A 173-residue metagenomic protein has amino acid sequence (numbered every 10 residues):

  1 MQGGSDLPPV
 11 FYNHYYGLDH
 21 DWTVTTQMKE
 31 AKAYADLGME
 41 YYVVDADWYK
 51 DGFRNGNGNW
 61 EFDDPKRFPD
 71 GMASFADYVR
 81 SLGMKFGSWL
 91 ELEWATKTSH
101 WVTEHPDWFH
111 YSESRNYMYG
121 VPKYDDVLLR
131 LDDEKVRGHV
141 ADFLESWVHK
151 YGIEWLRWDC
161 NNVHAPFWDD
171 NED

Functional and structural regions predicted by a protein language model:
M1-G87, E93-T96, H100-W101: Conserved structural scaffold segments of CAZyme catalytic domains across common CAZy folds
L7-P9, L18-W22, P65, G87-K150: Active-site-adjacent "subsite" loops/lids of carbohydrate-active enzymes
Y16, N55-G56, P122-R130, P166-D173: Active-site-proximal beta-alpha loop/turn segments in soluble metabolic enzymes
A33-A35, F68-Y78, L82, V102-Y119 (+1 more regions): Short flexible/disordered coil segments
L37-K50, H139-E172: Active-site groove signature of glycoside hydrolases
K50-N55, K97-S99, Y117-G120, H164-D169: Short acidic/His/Gly/Ser-rich catalytic and metal-binding motifs that mark active-site loops of diverse hydrolases
N55-E61, H105-H110, D170-D173: Short glycine/proline- and charge-enriched loop/turn segments that cap or connect secondary-structure elements
